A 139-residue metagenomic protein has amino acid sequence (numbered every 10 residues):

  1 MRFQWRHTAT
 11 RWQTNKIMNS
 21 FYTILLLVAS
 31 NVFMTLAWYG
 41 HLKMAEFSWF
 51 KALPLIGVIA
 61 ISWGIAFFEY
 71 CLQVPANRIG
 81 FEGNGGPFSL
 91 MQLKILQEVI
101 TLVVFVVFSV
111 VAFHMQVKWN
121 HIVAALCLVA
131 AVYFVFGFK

Functional and structural regions predicted by a protein language model:
Q4-I17: Short, Lys/Arg-enriched N-terminal segments with co-localized hydrophobic residues within the first ~10-30 amino acids
M18-K139: Polytopic alpha-helical membrane proteins, predominantly small-molecule transporters/carriers
